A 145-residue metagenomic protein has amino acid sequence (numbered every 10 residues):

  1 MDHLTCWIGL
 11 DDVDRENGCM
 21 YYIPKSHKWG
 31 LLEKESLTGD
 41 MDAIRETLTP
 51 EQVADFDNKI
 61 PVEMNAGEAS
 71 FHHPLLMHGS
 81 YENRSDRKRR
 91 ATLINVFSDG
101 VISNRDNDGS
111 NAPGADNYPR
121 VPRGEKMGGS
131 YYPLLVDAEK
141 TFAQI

Functional and structural regions predicted by a protein language model:
M1-R15, E63-A66, F71, I94-G100: Short, conserved beta-strand element in jelly-roll/cupin
M1-V13, T47-F56, G109-Y118, F142: Short, surface-exposed, charge-dense and proline/glycine-enriched linear segments
H3, G18, R89: Conserved catalytic motifs of the protein kinase core domain
V13-M77: Double-stranded beta-helix
L37, A69, L75-I145: Non-heme Fe(II)/2-oxoglutarate
